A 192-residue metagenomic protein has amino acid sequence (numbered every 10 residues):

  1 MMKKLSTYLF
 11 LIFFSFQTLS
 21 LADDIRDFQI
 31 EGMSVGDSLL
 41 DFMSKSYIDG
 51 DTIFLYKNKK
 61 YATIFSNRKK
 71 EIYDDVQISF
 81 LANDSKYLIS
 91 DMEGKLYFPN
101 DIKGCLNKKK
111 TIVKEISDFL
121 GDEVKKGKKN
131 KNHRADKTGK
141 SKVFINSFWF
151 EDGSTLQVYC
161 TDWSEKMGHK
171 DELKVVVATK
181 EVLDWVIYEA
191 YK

Functional and structural regions predicted by a protein language model:
M1-K3: N-terminal secretory signal peptides that target proteins for export/translocation
L5-Q17: Sec-dependent N-terminal signal peptides
L5-S6, I72, V176, V182: Residue-level detector of intrinsically disordered/flexible regions characterized by low predicted structural confidence
F13, K69-E71, N83-S85, K137-G139 (+1 more regions): Sterically constrained small-residue positions within well-ordered secondary structures of folded domains
T18-A22: Sec/Tat signal peptide C-region and signal peptidase I cleavage site
D23-Y61, E93-K192: Non-cytosolic coordination micro-motifs
I64-T111: Mid-chain, structured segments of secreted extracytoplasmic proteins
